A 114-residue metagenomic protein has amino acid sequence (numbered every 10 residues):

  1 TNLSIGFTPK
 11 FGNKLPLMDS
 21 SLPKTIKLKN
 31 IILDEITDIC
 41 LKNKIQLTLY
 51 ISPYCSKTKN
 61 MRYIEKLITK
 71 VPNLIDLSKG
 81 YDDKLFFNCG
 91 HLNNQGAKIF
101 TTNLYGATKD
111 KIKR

Functional and structural regions predicted by a protein language model:
T1-K42: Secreted/periplasmic serine-hydrolase-like ester/acetyl group-modifying domain
F7, F11, Y54, F86-F87 (+1 more regions): Phenylalanine-focused residue identity feature
T25-K27, P53-N60: Acidic-and-aromatic substrate-binding clefts and catalytic sites of carbohydrate-active enzymes
L47: Hydrophobic anchor at the start of a short beta-strand that flanks the dinucleotide cofactor-binding loop
Y50-Y54, L77-G80: Active-site-proximal beta-strand/loop segments in catalytic clefts of secreted hydrolases
K59-R114: C-terminal regions of proteins
